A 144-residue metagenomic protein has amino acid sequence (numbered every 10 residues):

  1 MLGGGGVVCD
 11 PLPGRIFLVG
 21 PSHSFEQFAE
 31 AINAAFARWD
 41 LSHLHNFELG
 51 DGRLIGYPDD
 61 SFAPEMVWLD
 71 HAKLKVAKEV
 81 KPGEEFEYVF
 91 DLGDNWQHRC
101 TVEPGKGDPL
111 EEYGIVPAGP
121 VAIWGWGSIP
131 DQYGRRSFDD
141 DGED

Functional and structural regions predicted by a protein language model:
M1-D144: Short linear regulatory motifs enriched in tryptophan with gly/pro/ser
